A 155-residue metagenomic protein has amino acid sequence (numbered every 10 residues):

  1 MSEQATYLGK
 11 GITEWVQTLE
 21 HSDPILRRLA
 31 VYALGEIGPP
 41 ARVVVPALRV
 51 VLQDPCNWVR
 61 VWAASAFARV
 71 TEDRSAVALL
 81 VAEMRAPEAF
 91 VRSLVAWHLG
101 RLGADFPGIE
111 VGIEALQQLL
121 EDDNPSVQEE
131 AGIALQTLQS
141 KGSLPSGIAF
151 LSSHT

Functional and structural regions predicted by a protein language model:
M1, H154-T155: Short intrinsically disordered terminal tails
M1-Y7, I25-P40, V50, R60-E72 (+2 more regions): Structural detector for internal amphipathic alpha-helices that build alpha-solenoid repeat scaffolds
T6-T18, P39-Q53, D73-R85, F106-L120 (+1 more regions): Amphipathic alpha-helical scaffolding segments comprising HEAT/armadillo-like alpha-solenoid repeats
S22-D23, P55-C56, P87-E88, D123-N124: Short inter-helical turns and helix N-cap capping residues of alpha-solenoid HEAT/ARM repeat scaffolds
